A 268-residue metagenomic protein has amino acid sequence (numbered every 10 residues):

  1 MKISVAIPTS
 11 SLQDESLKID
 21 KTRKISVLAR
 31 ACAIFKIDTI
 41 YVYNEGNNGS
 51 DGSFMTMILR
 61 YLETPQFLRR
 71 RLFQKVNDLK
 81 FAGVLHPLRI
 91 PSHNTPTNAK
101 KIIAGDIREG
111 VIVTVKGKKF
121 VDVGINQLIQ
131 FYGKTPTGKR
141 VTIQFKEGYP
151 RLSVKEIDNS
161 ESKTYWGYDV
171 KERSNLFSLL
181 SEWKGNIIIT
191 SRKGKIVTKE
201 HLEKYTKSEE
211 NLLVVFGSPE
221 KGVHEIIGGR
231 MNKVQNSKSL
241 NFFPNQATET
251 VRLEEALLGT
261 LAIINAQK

Functional and structural regions predicted by a protein language model:
M1-K268: Post-transcriptional modification and biogenesis factors for structured RNAs of the translation apparatus
